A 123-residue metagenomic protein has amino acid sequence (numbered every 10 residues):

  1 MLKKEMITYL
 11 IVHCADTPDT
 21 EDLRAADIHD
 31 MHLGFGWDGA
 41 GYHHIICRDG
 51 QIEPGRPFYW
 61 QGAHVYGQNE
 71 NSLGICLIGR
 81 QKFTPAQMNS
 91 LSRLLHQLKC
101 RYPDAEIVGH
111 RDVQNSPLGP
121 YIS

Functional and structural regions predicted by a protein language model:
M1-A15, D19, R48-I52, P57 (+3 more regions): Basic/polar, cationic surfaces and motifs that engage anionic cell-wall and phosphate/carboxylate ligands
R24-H32: Short Gly/aromatic-enriched secondary-structure transition segments
L33-G36, K99: N-terminal cationic-hydrophobic initiation segments that often serve targeting/anchoring roles
A40-G41: Eukaryotic intrinsically disordered, low-complexity regulatory tails
